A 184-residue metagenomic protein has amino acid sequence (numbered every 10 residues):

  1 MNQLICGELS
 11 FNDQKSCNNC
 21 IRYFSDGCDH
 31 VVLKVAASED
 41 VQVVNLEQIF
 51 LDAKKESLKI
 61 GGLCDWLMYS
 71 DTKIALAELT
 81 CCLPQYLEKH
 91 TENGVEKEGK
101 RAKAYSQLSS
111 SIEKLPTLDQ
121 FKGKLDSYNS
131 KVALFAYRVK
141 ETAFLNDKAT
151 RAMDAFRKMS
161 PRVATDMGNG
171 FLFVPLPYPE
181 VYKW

Functional and structural regions predicted by a protein language model:
M1-K59: Basic, amphipathic N-terminal segments that precede the first structured/catalytic domain
K54-S57, C64-D65, D119-K124: Catalytic micro-motifs at enzyme active sites that drive phosphoryl/nucleotidyl and oxygen chemistry
L58, C82-Y86, K140-L145: Short acidic, S/G/P-rich loop/turn micro-motifs used as interaction or catalytic elements
K59-S70, A104: Catalytic centers of nucleases
W66-M68, K73-P84: Conserved catalytic cores of phosphodiester-cleaving nucleases, focusing on short active-site segments
T80-K97: Short beta-strand-loop-alpha-helix junction that forms the active-site gateway of nucleic-acid-processing nucleases
E92-R138: Catalytic cores of nucleic-acid endonucleases
V132-W184: Short, low-complexity, polybasic intrinsically disordered segments
